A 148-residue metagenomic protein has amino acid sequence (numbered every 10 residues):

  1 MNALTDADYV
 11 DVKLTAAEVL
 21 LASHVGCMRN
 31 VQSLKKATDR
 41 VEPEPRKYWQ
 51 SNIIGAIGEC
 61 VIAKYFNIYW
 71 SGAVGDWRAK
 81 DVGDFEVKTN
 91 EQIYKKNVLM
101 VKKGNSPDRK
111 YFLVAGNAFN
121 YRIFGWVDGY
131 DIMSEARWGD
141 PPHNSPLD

Functional and structural regions predicted by a protein language model:
M1-G83, K88-D148: Nucleic-acid endonuclease domains
